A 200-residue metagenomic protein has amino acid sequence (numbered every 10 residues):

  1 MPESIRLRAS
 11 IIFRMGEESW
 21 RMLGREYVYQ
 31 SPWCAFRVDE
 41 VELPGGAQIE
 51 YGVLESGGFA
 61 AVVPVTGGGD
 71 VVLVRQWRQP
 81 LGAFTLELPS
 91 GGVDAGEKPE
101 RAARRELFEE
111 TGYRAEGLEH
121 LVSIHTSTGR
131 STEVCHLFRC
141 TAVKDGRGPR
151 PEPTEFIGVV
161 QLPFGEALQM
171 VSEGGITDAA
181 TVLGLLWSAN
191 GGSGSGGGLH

Functional and structural regions predicted by a protein language model:
M1-R14: N-terminal amphipathic/basic-hydrophobic helices that include classical n-h-c signal peptides and signal-anchor
F13-Y29: Extended interaction-bearing regions that mediate binding to partners or small molecules
M22, F36-V38, E50, V74 (+3 more regions): Hydrophobic residues on conserved beta-strands that form the core of alpha/beta folds
G24-A61, G67: Acidic, metal-coordinating catalytic segment for phosphate/diphosphate chemistry, firing primarily on the Nudix
I49, G58-A61, T66, G91-A179: Unchanged
S56-A83, E87: A glycine-rich, hydrophobic loop/mini-helix early in the fold
E173-H200: Long hydrophobic alpha-helical segments typical of transmembrane helices together with their membrane-interfacial
